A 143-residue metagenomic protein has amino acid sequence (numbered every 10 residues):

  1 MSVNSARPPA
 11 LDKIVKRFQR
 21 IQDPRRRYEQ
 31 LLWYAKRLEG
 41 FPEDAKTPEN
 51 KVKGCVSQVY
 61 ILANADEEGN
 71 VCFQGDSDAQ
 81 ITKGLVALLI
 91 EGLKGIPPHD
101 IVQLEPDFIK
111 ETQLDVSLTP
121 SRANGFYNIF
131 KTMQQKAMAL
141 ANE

Functional and structural regions predicted by a protein language model:
M1-A6, G84: Short acidic N-proximal helix/loop "leader" segments that mark the beginning of a domain or an inter-domain linker
N4-Q58, A65-E68, D107-E143: N-terminal intrinsically disordered, cationic/polar leader segments that include organellar targeting peptides
K46-C55, Q74-S77, H99-I101: Solvent-exposed interaction patches of small proteins and small membrane subunits
Q58-Y60, E91, D100-Q103, I129-K131: Short, surface-exposed, polar/charged, turn-prone segments marking secondary-structure boundaries
N64-I81, I90-K94: Conserved interaction-surface patches within small, structured recognition/assembly domains
L85-S117, A123: Active-site- and interface-proximal helix/loop "cap" or "latch" segments in soluble metabolic and energy-transducing
